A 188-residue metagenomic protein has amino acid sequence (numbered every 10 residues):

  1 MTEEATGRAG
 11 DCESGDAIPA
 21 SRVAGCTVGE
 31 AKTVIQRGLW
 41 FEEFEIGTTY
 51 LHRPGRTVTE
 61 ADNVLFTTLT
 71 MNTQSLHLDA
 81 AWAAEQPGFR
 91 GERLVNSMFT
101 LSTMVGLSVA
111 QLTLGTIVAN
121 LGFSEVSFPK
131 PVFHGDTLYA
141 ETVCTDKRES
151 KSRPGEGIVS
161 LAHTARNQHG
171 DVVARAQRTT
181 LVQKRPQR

Functional and structural regions predicted by a protein language model:
M1-I46, F128-T137, E141-R188: HotDog/MaoC-like acyl-thioester-processing domains
T2-E4, C12-L121, Q187-R188: Hot-dog-fold acyl-thioester-processing enzymes
L51-T57, S127, T179-L181: Generic structural detector for well-ordered beta-strands
